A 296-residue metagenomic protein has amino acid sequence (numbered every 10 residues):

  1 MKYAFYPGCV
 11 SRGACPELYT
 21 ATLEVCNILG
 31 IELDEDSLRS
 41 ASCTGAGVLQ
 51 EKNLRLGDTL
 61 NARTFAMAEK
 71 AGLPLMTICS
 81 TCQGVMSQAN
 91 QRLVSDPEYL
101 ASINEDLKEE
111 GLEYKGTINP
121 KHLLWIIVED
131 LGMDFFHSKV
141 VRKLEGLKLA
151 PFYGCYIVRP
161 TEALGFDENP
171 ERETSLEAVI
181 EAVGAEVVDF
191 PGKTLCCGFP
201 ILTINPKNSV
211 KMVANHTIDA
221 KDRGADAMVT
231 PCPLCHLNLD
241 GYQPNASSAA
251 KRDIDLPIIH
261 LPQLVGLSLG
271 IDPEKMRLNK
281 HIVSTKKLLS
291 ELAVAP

Functional and structural regions predicted by a protein language model:
M1-P296: Iron-sulfur cluster-binding electron-transfer modules in prokaryotic oxidoreductases
